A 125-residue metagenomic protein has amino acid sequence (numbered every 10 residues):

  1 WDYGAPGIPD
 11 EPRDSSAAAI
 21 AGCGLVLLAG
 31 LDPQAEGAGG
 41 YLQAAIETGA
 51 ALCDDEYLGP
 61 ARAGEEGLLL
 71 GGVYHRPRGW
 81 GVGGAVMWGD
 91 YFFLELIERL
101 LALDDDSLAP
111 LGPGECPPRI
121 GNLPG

Functional and structural regions predicted by a protein language model:
W1-G125: Glycan-recognition and catalytic cores of secretory/periplasmic carbohydrate-active enzymes
